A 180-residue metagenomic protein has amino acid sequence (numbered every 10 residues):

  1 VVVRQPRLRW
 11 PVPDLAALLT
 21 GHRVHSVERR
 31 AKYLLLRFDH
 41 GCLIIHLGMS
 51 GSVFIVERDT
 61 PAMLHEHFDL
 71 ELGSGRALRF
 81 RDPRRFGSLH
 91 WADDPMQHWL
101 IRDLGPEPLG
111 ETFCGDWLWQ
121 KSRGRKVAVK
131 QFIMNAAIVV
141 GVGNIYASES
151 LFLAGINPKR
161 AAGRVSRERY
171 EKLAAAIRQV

Functional and structural regions predicted by a protein language model:
V1-R4, L35-D39, R102-P106: Short low-complexity stretches enriched in small and charged residues
V2-L15, E28, W119-V180: Basic, nucleic-acid-binding surfaces and adjacent catalytic neighborhoods in DNA/RNA-processing proteins
P6-W10, L35-R37, I44-I45, S52-I55: Short active-site-adjacent helix-start/loop capping segments
A16, T20-H25: A glycine-biased structural micro-motif
S26, L35, D69: Short, surface-exposed charged micro-motifs
R29, R37-F38, L72: Generic beta-strand structural signal
L43-G141, Y146-L153: Phosphate/anion-contacting hairpin/loop surfaces
